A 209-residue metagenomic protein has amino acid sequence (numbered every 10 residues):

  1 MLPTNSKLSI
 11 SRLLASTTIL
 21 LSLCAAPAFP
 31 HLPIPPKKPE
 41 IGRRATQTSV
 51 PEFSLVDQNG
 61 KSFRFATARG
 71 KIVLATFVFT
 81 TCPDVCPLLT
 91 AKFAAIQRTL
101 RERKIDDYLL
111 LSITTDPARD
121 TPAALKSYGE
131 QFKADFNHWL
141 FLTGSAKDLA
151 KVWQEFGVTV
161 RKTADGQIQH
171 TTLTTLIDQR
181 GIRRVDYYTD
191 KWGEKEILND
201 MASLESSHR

Functional and structural regions predicted by a protein language model:
M1-E52, V56, L204-R209: N-terminal targeting signals for export/organelle localization
V50-P51, V73, T171-L173: Short loop/turn microsegments at loop-to-beta-strand junctions
F53-V73: A short beta-strand-turn-helix
A66-L89, F93: Short active-site neighborhood of thiol/selenol oxidoreductases, capturing the structured segment around
I72, V78, Q97-K104, F132 (+4 more regions): Sec/Tat-exported extracytoplasmic proteins
F79-C82, I113-T115, W139, R183-Y188: Second-shell loop/turn segments in exported
T90-V152: Structural microenvironment flanking redox-active thiols in thiol-disulfide oxidoreductases
T159, T163-R209: Thiol-/selenol-based redox modules, centered on thioredoxin-like and closely related oxidoreductase domains
